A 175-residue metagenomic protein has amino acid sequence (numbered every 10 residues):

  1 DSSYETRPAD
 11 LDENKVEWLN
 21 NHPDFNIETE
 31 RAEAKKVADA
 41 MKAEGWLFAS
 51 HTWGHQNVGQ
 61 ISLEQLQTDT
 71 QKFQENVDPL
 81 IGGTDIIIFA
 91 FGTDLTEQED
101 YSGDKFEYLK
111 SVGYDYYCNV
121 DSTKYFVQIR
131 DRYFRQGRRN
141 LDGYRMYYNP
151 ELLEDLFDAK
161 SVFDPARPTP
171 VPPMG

Functional and structural regions predicted by a protein language model:
D1, W53, S122: Histidine-centered beta-alpha loop that forms part of the nucleotide-sugar donor binding/catalytic region in diverse
D1-E44, P79, L95: Active-site beta->alpha N-cap acidic-glycine motif
K15-W18, W53-G54, G82-T84: A short alpha-helix capping/helix-coil boundary motif
N26-I27, W53-E64: Second-shell loop/turn segments in exported
E44-T52, Q56: Aromatic- and acid-rich polysaccharide-binding/catalytic face of secreted or lumenal carbohydrate-active enzymes
Q60-G175: C-terminal active-site subregion of NodB/CE4 polysaccharide deacetylases
